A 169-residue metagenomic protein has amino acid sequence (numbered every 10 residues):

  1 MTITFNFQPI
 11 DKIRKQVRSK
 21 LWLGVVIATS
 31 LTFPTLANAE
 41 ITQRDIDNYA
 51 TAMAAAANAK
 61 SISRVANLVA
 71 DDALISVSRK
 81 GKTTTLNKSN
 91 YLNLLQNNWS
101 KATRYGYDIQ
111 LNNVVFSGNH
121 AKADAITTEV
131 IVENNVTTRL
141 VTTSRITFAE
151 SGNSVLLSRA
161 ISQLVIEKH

Functional and structural regions predicted by a protein language model:
M1-V17: N-terminal secretory signal peptides that target proteins for export/translocation
W22-F33: Bacterial N-terminal signal peptides
P34-N67: Short, low-complexity N-terminal intrinsically disordered segments enriched in polar/charged residues
M53, V65-A66, A73, Y91 (+2 more regions): Hydrophobic pocket/interface hotspot
A54-A55, V69-K82: Short, solvent-exposed secondary-structure junction/capping segments
D72-L74, A125-I131, Q163-L164: Generic short beta-strand segments
L92-N134: Surface-exposed, charged secondary-structure patches
R139-H169: Short beta-strand edge/turn micro-motifs at domain boundaries
